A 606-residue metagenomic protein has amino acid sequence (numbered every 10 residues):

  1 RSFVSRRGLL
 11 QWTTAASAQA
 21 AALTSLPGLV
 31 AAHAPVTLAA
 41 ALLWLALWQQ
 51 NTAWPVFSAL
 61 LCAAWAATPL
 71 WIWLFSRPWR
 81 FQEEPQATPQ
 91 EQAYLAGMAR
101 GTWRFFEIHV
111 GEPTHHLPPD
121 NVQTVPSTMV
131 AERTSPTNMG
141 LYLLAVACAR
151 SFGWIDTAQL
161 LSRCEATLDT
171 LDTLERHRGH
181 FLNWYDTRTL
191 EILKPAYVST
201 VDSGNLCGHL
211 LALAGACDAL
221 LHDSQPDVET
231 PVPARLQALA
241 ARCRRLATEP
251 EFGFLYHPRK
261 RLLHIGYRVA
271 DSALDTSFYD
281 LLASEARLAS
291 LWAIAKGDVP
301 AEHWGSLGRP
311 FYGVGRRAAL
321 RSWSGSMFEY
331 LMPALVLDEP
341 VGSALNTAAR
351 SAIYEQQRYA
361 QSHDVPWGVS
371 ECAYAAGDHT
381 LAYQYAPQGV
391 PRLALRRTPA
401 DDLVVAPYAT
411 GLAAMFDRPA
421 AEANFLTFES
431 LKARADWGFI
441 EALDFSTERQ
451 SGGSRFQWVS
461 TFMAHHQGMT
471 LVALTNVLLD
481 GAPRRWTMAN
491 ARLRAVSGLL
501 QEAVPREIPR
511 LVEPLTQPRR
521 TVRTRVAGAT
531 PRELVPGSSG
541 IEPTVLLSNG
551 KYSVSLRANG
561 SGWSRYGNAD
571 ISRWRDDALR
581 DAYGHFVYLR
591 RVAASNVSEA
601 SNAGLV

Functional and structural regions predicted by a protein language model:
R1, A66-I72: Transmembrane alpha-helical segments that form the membrane-embedded catalytic/substrate-channel core of multi-pass
R1, L206, A234, L546-L547 (+1 more regions): Generic low-polarity alpha-helical segments
S2-A20: Juxtamembrane inter-helical linkers in multi-pass membrane proteins
Q11, L143, E371, T380 (+6 more regions): Polar low-complexity intrinsically disordered regions enriched in Ser/Thr and small residues
T14-V36, L45-T68, R77-T516: Ser/Thr/Asn(+Pro)-rich, low-complexity disordered segments
N476, R484, R494-V606: Anionic coordination/interaction segments
